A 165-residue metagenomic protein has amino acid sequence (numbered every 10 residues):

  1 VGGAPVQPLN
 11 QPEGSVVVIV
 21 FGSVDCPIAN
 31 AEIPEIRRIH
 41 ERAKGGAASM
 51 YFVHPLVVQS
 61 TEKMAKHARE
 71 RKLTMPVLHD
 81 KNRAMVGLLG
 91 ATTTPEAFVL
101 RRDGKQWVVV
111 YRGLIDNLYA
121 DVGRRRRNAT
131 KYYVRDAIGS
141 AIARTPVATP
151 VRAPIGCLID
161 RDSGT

Functional and structural regions predicted by a protein language model:
V1-N10: N-terminal "domain-start" segment that seeds a small globular fold
L9-N30, I138: Short active-site neighborhood of thiol/selenol oxidoreductases, capturing the structured segment around
G14-V17, G45-M50, L73-M75, T94: Loop/turn elements at helix/coil->beta-strand transitions in domains of secreted/extracellular proteins
S23-D25, F52-V57, V122-R127: Second-shell loop/turn segments in exported
S23-P34, V57-V58, A97, C157-D160: Short, thiol/selenol-centered motifs that function as redox-active sites or metal-ligating centers
P27-N30, V58, P76, N128-Y132: Soluble non-cytosolic domains of exported or imported proteins
N30-R71, H79-L88: Structural microenvironment flanking redox-active thiols in thiol-disulfide oxidoreductases
K81-G164: Thiol/selenol-based redox catalytic cores and closely related redox-interacting motifs
